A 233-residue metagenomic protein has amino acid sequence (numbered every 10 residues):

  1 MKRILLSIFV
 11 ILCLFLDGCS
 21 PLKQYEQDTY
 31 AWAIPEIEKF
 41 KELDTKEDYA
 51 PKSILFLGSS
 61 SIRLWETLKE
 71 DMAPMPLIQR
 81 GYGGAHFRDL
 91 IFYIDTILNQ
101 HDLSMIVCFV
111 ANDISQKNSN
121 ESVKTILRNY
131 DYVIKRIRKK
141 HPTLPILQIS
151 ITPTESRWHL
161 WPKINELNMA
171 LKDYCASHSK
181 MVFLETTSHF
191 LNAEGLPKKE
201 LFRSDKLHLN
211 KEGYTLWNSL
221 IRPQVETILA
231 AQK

Functional and structural regions predicted by a protein language model:
M1-F56, E70, I228-K233: N-terminal secretory targeting modules
D28, L77-F87, Q116, E121 (+1 more regions): Acidic/histidine-rich helix-loop elements that form or flank divalent-metal/phosphate-binding sites at the catalytic
E42-S53, I91-N99, R136-R138: Short amphipathic alpha-helices and their capping/turn segments at secondary-structure boundaries
I62-D71, P76, D89-L127, L147 (+1 more regions): Oxyanion-hole/transition-state-stabilizing segment in secreted/luminal serine hydrolases and related acyltransferases
P76-I78, P145, K180-V182: Conserved beta-strand segments of alpha/beta enzyme cores
I94, Y130-K135, N168: Generic structural signal for well-ordered alpha-helices, preferentially at hydrophobic/aromatic core positions
E121-N129, H159-E166: Alpha-helix N-cap and loop-to-helix initiation/capping positions
T152-K233: Catalytic His-Asp segment of secreted/periplasmic serine-dependent ester chemistry enzymes
